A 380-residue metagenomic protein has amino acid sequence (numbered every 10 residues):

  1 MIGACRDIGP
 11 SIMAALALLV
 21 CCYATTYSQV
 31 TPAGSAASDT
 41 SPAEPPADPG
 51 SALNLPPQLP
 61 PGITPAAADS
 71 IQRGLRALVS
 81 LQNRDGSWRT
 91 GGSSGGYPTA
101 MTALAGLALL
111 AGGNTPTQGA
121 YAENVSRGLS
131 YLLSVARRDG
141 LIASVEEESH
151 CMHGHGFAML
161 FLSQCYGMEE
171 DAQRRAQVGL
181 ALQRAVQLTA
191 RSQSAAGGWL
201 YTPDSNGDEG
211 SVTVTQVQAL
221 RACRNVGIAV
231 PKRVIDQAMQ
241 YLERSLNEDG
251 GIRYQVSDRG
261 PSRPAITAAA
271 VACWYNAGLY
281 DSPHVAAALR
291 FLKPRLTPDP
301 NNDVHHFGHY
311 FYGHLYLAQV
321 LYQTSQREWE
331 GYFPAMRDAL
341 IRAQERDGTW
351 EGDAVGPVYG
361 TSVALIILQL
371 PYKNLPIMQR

Functional and structural regions predicted by a protein language model:
I2-M13: Bacterial N-terminal signal peptides that target proteins for export
S11-Y23: Bacterial N-terminal signal peptides
T26-S28: Boundary at the C-terminal end of the N-terminal hydrophobic targeting segment
V30, G34, S38-R73, R89-N124 (+3 more regions): An alpha-helical repeat/solenoid feature that recognizes helix-turn-helix modules
D85, D347: Acidic carboxylate motifs that coordinate Ca2+ or other divalent cations, activating on Asp/Glu
A122-E123, L129-L133: Active-site-surrounding "flap" and adjacent substrate/cofactor-binding loops of secreted or lumenal enzymes, prototyped
I341-E345: Predominantly the C-terminal beta-signal and adjacent terminal strand-loop region of outer-membrane beta-barrel
